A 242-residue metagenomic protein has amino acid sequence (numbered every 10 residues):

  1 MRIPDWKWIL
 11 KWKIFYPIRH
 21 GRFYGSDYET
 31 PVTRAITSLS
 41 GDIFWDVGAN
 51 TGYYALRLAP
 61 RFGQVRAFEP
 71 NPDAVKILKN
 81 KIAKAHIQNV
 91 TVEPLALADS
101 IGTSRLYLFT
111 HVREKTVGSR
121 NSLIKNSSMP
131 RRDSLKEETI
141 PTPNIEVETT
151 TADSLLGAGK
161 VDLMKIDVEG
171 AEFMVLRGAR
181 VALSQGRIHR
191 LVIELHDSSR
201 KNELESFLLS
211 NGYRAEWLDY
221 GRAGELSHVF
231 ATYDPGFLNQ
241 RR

Functional and structural regions predicted by a protein language model:
M1-Q88, L135-P141, A215, Y220-R242: S-adenosyl-L-methionine
L10-T33, Q88, E93, A98-S154 (+2 more regions): Glycine-rich adenosyl-binding loop in Rossmann-like folds that engage adenosine-containing cofactors
T37, I43-Y54, E148-S198: Active-site segment flanking the S-adenosylmethionine/decSAM binding pocket in AdoMet-dependent transferases
R57-R61, V175-A182, E203-F207: A short acidic, amphipathic alpha-helical/loop segment
F62-G63, G186-R190, Y213: A short helix->loop->beta-strand "cap" motif at the edges of active sites that frequently abuts
A83-A85, Y107-V112, L183, F207-S210: Short, hinge-like loop/turn segments at secondary-structure boundaries
E205-W217: A SAM-dependent methyltransferase catalytic signature shared across enzymes that methylate proteins
